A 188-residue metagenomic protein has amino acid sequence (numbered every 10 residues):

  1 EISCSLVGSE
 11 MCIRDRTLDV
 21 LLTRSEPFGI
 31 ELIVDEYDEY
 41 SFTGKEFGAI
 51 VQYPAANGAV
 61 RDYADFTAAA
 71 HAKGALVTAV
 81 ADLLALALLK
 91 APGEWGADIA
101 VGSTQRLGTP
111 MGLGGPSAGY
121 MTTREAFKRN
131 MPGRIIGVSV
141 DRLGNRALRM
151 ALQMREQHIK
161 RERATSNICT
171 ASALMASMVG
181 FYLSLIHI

Functional and structural regions predicted by a protein language model:
E1-G8, I186-H187: Single conserved hydrophobic/aromatic residue that forms the stacking wall/gate of nucleotide- or nucleobase-binding
M11-C12: Active-site loops and adjacent core secondary-structure elements that bind or stabilize anionic groups
T17-D19: Glycine- and Gly-Pro-enriched alpha-helical subdomains that act as flexible, kink-prone "lid/hinge" or packing modules
L32, V77-T78: Hydrophobic beta-strand scaffold residues
P54-K73, L84-A91: Active-site core of PLP-dependent enzymes with the aminotransferase class I/II
G93-T109: Conserved active-site segment immediately N-terminal to the catalytic lysine that forms the internal aldimine
L107-L185: Active-site C-terminal subdomain of aminotransferase-like
